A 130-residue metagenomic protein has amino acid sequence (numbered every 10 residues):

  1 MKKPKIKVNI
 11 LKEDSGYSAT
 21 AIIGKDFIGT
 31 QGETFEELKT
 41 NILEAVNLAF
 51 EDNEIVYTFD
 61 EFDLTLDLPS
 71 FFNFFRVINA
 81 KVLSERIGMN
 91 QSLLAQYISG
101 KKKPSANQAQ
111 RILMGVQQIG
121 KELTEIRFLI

Functional and structural regions predicted by a protein language model:
M1-I55: DNA-contacting interfaces and partner/effector-binding or oligomerization modules in DNA-centric proteins
M1-K5, E44-M114, Q118-I130: Short, charged, surface-exposed hinge/linker loops at domain edges that act as mobile lids or interdomain connectors
